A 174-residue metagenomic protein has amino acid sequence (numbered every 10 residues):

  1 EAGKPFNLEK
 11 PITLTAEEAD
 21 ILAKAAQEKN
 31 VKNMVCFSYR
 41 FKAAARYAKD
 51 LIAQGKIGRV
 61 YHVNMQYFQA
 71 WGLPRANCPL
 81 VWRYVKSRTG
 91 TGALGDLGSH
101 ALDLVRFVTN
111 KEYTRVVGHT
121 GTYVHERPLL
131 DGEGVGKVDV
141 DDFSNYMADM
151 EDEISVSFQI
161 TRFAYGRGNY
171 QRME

Functional and structural regions predicted by a protein language model:
E1-R40, G55: Beta-strand-loop-alpha-helix segment that lines the small-molecule cofactor/substrate pocket of alpha/beta enzymes
K4, V31-K32, R59-Y61, D142 (+1 more regions): Short, well-ordered coil/turn segments that N-cap beta-strands
N7, K32-M34, N64, V117 (+1 more regions): Structural detector of well-ordered beta-strand residues that form the stable sheet scaffold of enzyme domains
L14, R40, A70, F163-Y165: Glycine-/small-residue-rich active-site loops that bind phosphorylated ligands and cofactors
E17, A43, R167-G168: Residues that form or flank phosphate/diphosphate-binding pockets in enzymes that use nucleotide phosphates
Y39-V138: Predominantly a Rossmann-like dinucleotide-binding segment in NAD(P)-dependent oxidoreductases
R127, G136-F143, E151-E174: NAD(P)-dinucleotide binding in Rossmann-like oxidoreductases
